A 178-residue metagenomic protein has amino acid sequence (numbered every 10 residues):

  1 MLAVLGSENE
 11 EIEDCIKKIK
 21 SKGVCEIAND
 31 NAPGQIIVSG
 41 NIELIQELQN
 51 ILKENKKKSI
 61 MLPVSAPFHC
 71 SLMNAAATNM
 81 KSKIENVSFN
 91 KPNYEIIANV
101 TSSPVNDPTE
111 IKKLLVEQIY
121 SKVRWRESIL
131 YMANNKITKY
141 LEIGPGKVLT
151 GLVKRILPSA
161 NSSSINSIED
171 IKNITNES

Functional and structural regions predicted by a protein language model:
M1-Y120: Alpha/beta catalytic cores of group-transfer enzymes, especially the acyltransferase/condensing modules of polyketide
S88-S178: Acyltransferase/transacylase module recognition
